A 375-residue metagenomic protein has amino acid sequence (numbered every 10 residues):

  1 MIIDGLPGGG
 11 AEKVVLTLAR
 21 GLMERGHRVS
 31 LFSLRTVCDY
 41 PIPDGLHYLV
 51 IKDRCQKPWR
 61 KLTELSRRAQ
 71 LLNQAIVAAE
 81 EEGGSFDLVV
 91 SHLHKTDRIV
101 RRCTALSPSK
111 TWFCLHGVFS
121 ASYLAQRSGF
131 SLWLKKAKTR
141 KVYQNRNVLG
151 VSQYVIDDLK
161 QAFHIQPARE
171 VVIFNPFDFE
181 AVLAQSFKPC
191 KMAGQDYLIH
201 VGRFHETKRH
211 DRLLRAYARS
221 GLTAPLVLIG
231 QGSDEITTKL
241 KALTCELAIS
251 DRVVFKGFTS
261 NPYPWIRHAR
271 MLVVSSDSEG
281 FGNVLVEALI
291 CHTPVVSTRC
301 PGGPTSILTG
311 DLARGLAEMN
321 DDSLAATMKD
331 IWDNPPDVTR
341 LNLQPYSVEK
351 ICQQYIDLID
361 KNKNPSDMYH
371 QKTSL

Functional and structural regions predicted by a protein language model:
I2-G8, K13-V15, G21-E64, R169 (+1 more regions): N-terminal strand-loop element at the rim of the active site of nucleotide-sugar-dependent glycosyltransferases
E12-T17, D196, H200-R219, T238-K239: A conserved mid-protein helix/loop that constitutes part of the nucleotide-sugar donor-binding site
V50, G310-D322, K329-P335: Conserved acidic donor-binding segment of nucleotide-sugar-dependent glycosyltransferases
S91-D97, L115: Short His-centered aromatic/hydrophobic patch
G129-V148: Membrane-proximal helix-turn-helix segments that form the acceptor-binding/catalytic region of lipid-linked
Q144-E170, F179: A short, active-site helix/loop in glycosyltransferases that binds the activated sugar's phosphate group
F258, D277: Aromatic "clamp/platform" in nucleotide-sugar-dependent glycosyltransferases that forms part of the donor/acceptor
P294-T298: Short hydrophobic beta-strand element within catalytic cores of glycosyltransferases and related nucleotide-activated
